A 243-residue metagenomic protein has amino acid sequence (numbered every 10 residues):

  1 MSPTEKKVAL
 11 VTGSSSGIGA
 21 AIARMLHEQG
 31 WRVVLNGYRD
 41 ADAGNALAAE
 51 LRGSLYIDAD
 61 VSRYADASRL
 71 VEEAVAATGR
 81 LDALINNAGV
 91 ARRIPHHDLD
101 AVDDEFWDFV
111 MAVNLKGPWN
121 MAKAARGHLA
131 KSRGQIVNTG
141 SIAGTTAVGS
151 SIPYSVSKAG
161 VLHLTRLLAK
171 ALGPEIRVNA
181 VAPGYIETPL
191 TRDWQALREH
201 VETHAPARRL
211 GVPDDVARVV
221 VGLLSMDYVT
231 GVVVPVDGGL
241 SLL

Functional and structural regions predicted by a protein language model:
S15-S16: Conserved glycine-rich cofactor-binding loop
A41, A59-L70, D104, D214: The beta1-alpha1 cofactor-binding region of Rossmann-like NAD(H)/NADP(H)-dependent oxidoreductases
P95-D108, V201: Substrate-binding pocket helix/loop in short-chain dehydrogenase/reductase
A122, H128, R209-V236, S241: C-terminal substrate-recognition "lid" of short-chain dehydrogenase/reductases
A122, S157, T165: Active-site helix of classical SDR
G127, A169-P174: Alpha-helical segment proximal to the catalytic Tyr-Lys
S141: Residue(s) in the substrate-gating loop at a strand-loop-helix junction that position the organic substrate next
